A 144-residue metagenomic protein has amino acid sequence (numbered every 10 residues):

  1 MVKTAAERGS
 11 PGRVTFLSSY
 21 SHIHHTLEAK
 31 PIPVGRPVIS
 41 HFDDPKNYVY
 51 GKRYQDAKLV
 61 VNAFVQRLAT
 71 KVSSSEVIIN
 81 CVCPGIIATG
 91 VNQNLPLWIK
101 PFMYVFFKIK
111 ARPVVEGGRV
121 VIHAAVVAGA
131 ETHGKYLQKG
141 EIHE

Functional and structural regions predicted by a protein language model:
M1-Q93: Rossmann-fold NAD(P)H-dependent dehydrogenase/reductase core
S21, H143-E144: Short active-site-adjacent structural elements
P96-L97: Mobile gating loops/cap/lid regions near enzyme active sites that modulate substrate access
K100-P101: Solvent-exposed, glycine/polar-rich loop segments of beta-barrel outer-membrane systems
Y104-H143: C-terminal helical subdomain
